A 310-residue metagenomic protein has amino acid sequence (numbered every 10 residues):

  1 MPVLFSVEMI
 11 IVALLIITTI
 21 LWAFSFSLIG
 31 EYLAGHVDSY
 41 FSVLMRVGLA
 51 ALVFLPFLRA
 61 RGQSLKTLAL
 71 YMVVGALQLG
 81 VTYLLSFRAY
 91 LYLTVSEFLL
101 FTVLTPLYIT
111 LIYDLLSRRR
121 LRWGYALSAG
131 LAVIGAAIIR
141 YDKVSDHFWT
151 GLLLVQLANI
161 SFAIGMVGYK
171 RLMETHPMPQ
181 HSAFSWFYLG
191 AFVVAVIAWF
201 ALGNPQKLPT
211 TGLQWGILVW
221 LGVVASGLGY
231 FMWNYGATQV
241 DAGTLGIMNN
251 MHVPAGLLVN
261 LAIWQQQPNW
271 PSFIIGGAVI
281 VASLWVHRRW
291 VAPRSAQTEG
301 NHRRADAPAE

Functional and structural regions predicted by a protein language model:
M1-F41, V144-R171, V193, G300-E310: Glycine-/small-residue-enriched transmembrane alpha-helix faces in small-molecule transporters and effluxers
L4, V43-G48, N250-E310: C-terminal-most transmembrane helix of multi-pass membrane proteins
I10-T18, R59-S86, T150-A158, K207-L228 (+1 more regions): Loop-to-transmembrane-helix transition segments
L21, S25-F26, L55-T102, I138 (+1 more regions): Specific transmembrane alpha-helical segments of multi-pass solute transporters/efflux pumps, especially DMT/EamA
A34-V81, Y108-I109, S161-G168, S185-L202 (+2 more regions): Transmembrane alpha-helices of multi-pass small-molecule transport proteins
F41-A51, Q78, S86-R120, G124-A126 (+2 more regions): Specific alpha-helical transmembrane segments that line the substrate/conduction pathway and gating interfaces
L44, F98-L104, Y169-F192, V223-A262: Helix-helix packing/entry segments at the starts of transmembrane helices
L65-L70, L99-T102, L115-I138, S145-L152 (+1 more regions): Loop-to-transmembrane alpha-helix entry segments
